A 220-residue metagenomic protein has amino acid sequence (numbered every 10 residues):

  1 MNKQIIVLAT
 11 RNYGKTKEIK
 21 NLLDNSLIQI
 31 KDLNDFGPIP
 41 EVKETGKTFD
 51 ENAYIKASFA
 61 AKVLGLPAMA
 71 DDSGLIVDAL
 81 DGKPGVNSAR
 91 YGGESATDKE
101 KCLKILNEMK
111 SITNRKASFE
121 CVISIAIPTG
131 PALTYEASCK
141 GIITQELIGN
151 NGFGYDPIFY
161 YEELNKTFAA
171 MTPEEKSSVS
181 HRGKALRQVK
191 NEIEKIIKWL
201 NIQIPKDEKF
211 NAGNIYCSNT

Functional and structural regions predicted by a protein language model:
N2-V7, R11-F210, I215-C217: Anionic-ligand binding patches
